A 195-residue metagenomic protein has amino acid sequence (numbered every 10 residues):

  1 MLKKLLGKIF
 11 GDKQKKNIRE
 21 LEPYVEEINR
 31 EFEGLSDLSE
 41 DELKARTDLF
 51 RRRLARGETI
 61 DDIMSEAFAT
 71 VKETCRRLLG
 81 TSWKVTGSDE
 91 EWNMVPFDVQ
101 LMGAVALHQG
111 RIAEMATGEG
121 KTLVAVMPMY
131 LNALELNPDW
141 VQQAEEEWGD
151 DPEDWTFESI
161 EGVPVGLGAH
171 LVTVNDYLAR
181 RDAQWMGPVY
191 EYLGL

Functional and structural regions predicted by a protein language model:
L2, L6-G7: N-terminal cationic and glycine-rich segments that engage phosphates or anionic surfaces
K8-Q14: Short N-terminal leader segment in a subset of presequences, especially plant chloroplast and some mitochondrial
F10, S88-E90, E191: Short linear motifs at secondary-structure transitions and domain/linker junctions
Q14-E119, L123-L134, D139-P164: Conserved pre-motif I regulatory segment
R111-A113, G168-H170, L195: Structural motif
W155, V163-V189: Conserved Walker A/P-loop ATP-binding site and its immediately adjacent core in helicase/helicase-like ATPase domains
V189-L195: A glycine-rich helix N-cap at a beta->alpha junction
